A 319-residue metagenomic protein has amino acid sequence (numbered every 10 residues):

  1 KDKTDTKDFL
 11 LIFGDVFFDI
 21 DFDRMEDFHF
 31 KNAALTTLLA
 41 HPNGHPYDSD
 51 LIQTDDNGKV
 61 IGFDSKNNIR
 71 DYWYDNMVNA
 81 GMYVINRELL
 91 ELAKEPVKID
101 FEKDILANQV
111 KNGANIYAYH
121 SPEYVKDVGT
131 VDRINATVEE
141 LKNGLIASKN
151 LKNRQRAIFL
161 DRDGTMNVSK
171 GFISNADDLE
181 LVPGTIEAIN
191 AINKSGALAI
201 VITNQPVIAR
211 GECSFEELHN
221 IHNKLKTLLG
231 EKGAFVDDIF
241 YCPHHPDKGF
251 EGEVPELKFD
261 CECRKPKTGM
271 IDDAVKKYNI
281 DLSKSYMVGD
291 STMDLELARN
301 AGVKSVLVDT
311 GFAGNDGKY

Functional and structural regions predicted by a protein language model:
K1-D8, D273-A274: Active-site nucleotide-sugar/metal-binding loop of Leloir-type enzymes
T6-L10, F17, D23-F30, N43-P46 (+1 more regions): Catalytic-core segments of class I nucleotidyltransferases/pyrophosphorylases that form NMP-activated intermediates
F9-I12, Y286: Short aromatic-hydrophobic micro-motifs that form the base-stacking/packing surface for donor nucleotide recognition
F13-V16, R162, G289: Short acidic donor-binding/metal-coordinating loop in glycosyltransferase active sites
N32-P42: A short, conserved acidic/glycine-rich loop-to-beta-strand motif that forms the donor nucleotide-sugar/metal
R154-I200: Active-site neighborhood of HAD-like aspartate-dependent phosphohydrolases
T185, I189-L228, F235-K248, A298: Substrate-recognition element of Asp-dependent hydrolases with the DxDx(T/V) motif
E216-D237, D247-M287, S291-Y319: Asp-based, Mg2+/Mn2+-dependent phosphohydrolase catalytic module
